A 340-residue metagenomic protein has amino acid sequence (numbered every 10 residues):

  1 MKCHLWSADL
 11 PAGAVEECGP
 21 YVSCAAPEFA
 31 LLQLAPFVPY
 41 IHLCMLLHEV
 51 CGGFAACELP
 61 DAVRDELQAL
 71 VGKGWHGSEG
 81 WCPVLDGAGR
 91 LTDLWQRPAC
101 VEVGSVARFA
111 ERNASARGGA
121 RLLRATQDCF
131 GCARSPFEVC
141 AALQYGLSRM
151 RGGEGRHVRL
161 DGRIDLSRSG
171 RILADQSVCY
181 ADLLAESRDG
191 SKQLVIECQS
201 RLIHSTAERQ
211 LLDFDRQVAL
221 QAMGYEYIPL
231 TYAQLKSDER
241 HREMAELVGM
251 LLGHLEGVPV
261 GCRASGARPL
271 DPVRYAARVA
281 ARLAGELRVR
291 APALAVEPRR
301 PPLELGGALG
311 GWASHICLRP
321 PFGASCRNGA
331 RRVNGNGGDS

Functional and structural regions predicted by a protein language model:
H4-S7, I203-H204: Histidine-centered active-site/metal-ligand motif
W6-V101: Hydrophobic alpha-helical segments and helix pairs
L67, V71, W75, G80-G335: Surface segments flanking catalytic/ligand-binding clefts of nucleic-acid enzymes
